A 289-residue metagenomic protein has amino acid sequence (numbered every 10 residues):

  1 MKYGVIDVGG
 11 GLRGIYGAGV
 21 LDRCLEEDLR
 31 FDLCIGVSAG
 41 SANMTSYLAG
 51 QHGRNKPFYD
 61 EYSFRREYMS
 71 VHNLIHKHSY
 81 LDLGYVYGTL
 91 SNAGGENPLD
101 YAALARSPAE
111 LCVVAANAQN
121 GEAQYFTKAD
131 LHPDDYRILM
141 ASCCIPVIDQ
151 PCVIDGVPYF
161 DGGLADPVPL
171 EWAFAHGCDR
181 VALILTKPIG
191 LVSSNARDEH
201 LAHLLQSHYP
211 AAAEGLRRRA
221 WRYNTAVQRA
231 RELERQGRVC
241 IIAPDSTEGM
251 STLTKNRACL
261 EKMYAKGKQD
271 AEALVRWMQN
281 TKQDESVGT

Functional and structural regions predicted by a protein language model:
M1-V37, T45-T289: Patatin-like phospholipase
